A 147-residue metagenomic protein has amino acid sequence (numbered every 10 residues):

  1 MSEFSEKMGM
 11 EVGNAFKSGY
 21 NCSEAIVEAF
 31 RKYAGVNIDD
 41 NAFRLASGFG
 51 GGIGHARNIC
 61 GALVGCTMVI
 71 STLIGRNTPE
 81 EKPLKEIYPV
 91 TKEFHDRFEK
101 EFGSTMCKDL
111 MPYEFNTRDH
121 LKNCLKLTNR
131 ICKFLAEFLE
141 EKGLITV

Functional and structural regions predicted by a protein language model:
M1-E3, F30-G48, E101-D109: Acidic-glycine-rich active-site phosphate/pyrophosphate-binding loop
M1-S18: Polybasic, low-complexity association/targeting segments
Y33-R44, T72-V90: Phosphate-handling active-site elements
G48-R57: Transmembrane alpha-helix interface/packing and boundary motifs in multi-pass membrane proteins, characterized by
A56-G65: Conserved phosphate/anionic-ligand binding catalytic regions in large, soluble enzymes, centered on
G65-L73: DPxDG-like acidic metal-binding loop motif
E86-V147: C-terminal binding/interaction regions
